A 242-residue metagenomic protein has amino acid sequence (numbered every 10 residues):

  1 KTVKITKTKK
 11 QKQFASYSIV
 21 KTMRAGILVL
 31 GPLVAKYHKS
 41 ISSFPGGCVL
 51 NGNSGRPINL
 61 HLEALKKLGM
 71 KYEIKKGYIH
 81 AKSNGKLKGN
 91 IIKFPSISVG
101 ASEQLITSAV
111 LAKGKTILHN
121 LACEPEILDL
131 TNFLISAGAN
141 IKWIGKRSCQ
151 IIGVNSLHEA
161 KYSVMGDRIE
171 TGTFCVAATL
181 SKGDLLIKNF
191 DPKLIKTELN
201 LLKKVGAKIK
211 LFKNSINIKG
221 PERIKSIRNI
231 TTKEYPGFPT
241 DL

Functional and structural regions predicted by a protein language model:
K1-L242: Short, structured segments at the rim of ligand-binding sites
